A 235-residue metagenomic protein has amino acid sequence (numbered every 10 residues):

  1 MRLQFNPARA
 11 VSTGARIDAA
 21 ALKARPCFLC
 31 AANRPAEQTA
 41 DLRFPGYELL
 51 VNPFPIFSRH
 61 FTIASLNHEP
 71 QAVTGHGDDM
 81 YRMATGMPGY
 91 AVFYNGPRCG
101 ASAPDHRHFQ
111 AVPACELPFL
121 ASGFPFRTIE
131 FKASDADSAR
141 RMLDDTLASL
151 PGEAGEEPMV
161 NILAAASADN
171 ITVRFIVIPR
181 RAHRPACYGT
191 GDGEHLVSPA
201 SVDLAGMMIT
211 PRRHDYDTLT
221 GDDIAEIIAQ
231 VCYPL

Functional and structural regions predicted by a protein language model:
M1-D78, Y90-C99, A114-A133, A139-L235: Active-site microenvironments that recognize anionic phosphate/pyrophosphate groups
A101-P104: Short glycine-biased active-site loop of nucleotidyltransferases that positions the nucleotide triphosphate and helps
